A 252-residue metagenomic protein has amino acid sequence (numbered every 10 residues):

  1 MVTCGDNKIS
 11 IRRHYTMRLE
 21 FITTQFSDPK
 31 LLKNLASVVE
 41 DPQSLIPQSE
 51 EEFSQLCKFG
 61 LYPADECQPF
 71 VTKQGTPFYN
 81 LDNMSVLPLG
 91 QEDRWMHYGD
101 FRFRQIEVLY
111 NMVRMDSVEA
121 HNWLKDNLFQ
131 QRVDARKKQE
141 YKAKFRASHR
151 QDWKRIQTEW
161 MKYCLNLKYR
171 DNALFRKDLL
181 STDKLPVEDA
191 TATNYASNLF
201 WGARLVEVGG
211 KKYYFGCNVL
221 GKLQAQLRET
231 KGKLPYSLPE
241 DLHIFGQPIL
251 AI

Functional and structural regions predicted by a protein language model:
C4-I252: Charged, low-complexity intrinsically disordered segments
